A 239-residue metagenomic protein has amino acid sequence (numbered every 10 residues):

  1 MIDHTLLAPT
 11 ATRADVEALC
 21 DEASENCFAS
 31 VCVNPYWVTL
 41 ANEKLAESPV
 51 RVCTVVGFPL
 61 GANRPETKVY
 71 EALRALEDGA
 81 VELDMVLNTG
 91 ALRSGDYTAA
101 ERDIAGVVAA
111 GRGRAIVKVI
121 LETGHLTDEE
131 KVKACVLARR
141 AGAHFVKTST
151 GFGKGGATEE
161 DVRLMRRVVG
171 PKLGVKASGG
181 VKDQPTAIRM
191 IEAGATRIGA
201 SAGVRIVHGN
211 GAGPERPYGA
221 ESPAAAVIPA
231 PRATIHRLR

Functional and structural regions predicted by a protein language model:
M1-N26, Y36-V175, D183-H208, G213 (+2 more regions): Alpha/beta enzyme core
A29: Metallocofactor- and cofactor-centric catalytic cores in central/energy metabolism, strongly enriched
C32-V33: Short beta-strand scaffold positions
S178: Short hydrophobic "strand-cap" motifs at the C-terminus of beta-strands
